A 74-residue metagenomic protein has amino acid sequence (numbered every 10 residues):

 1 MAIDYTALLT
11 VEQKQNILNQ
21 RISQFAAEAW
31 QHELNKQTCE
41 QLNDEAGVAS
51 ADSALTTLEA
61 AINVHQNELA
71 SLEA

Functional and structural regions predicted by a protein language model:
M1-A2, H32: Short, functional N-terminal and low-complexity linear motifs
A2-A27: Short, charge/polar-rich alpha-helical segments
N19, S23-A74: Short, charge-rich amphipathic interface segments used for partner binding and complex assembly
